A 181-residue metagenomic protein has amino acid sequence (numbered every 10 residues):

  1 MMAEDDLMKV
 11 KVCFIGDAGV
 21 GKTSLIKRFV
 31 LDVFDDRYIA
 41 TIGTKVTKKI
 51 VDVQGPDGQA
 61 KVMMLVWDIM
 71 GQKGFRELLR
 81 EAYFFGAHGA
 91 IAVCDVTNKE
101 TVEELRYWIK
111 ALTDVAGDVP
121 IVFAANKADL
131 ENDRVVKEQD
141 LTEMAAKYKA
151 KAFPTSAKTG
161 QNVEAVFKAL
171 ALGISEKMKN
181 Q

Functional and structural regions predicted by a protein language model:
M1-Q181: TRAFAC-class small GTPase G-domain
